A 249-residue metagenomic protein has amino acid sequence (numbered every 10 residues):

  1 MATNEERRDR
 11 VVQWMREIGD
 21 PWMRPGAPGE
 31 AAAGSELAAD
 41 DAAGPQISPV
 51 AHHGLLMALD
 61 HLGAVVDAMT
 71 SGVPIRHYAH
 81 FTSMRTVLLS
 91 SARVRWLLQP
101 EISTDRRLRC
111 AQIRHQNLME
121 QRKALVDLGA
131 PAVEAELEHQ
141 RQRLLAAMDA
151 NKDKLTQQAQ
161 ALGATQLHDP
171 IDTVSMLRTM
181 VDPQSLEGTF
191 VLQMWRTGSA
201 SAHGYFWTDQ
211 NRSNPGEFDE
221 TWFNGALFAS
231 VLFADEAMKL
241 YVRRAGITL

Functional and structural regions predicted by a protein language model:
M1-P49, H115-L249: Secondary-shell segments that build the walls of catalytic and ion/ligand-binding clefts
V11, L88, W96-L98, R109-Q112 (+2 more regions): Sequence-pattern detector for short linear motifs and compositional/periodic biases rather than a specific fold
L37-L97: Long, hydrophobic/aromatic-enriched structural stretches that serve as scaffold segments
M57, T86, R109-C110, T197: Residues within well-formed alpha-helices
V65, G72, H80, V87 (+7 more regions): Alpha-helical solenoid scaffolds that mediate protein-protein interactions, centered on TPR/SEL1-like repeats but also
V73, I102-S103, R212-S213: Residue-level detector of alpha-helical recognition elements and their boundaries
R76, S83, S90, A111 (+2 more regions): Amphipathic coiled-coil alpha-helices
H80, L98-R109, L249: Short, glycine/acidic-rich hinge or "gate" loops at secondary-structure transitions that mediate conformational
